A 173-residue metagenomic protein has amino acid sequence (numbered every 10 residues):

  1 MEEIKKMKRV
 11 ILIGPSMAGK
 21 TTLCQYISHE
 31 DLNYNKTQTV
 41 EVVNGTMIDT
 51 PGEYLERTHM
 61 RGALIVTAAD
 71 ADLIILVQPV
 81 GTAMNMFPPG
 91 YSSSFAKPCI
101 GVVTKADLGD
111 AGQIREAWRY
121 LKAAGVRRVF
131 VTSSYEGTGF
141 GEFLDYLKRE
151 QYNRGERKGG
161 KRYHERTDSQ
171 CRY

Functional and structural regions predicted by a protein language model:
M1, S169-Y173: Non-catalytic alpha-helical scaffolds
M1-T50: Conserved G1/Walker A P-loop phosphate-binding module
H29-Y34, L55-H59, A83: Short gly/ser/thr-rich secondary-structure transition/capping motifs
T37, M60-V66, P88: Conserved alpha-helical scaffold flanking the Walker A/P-loop in AAA+ ATPase domains
V43-R61, P79-V80: Switch II (G3) loop of P-loop NTPases
A68, L76-V129: Conserved C-terminal guanine-recognition region of P-loop GTPase G domains, centered on the G4
A71: An anion/phosphate-binding loop that grips the pyrophosphate of nucleotide cofactors and donors
G109-R166: Canonical P-loop GTPase G-domain recognition
